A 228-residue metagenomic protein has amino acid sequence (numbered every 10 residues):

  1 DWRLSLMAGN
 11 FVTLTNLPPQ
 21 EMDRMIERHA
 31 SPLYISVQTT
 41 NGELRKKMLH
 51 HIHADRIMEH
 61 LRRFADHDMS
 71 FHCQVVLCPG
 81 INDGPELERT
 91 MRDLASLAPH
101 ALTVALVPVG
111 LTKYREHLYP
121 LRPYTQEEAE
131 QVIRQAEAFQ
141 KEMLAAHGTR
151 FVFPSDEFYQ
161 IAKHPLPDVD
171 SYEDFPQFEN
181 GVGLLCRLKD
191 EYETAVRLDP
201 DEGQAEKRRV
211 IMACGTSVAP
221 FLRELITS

Functional and structural regions predicted by a protein language model:
D1-H100, G110-F139: Conserved Radical SAM active-site core
A95, T103, G110-S228: Auxiliary Fe-S-binding modules of radical SAM enzymes
